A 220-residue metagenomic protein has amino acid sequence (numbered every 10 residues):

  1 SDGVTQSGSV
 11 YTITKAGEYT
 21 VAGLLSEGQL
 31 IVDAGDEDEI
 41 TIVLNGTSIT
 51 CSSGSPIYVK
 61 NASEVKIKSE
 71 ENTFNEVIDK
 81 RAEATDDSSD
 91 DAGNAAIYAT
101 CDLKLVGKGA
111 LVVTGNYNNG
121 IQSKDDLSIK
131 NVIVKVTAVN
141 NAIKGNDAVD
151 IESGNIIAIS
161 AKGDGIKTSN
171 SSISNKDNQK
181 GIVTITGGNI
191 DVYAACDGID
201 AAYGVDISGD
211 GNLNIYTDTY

Functional and structural regions predicted by a protein language model:
S1-Y220: A composition-driven surface/loop motif
